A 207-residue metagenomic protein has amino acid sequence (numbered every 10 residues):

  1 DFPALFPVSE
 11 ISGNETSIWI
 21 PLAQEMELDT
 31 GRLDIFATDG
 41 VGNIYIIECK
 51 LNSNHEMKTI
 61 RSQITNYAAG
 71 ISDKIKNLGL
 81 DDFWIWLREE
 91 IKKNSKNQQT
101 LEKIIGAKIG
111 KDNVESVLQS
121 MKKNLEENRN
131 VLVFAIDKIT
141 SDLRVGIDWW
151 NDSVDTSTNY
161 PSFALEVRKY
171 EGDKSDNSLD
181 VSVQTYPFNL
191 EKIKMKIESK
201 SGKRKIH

Functional and structural regions predicted by a protein language model:
D1-H207: Charged, terminal alpha-helix-loop-beta segments that serve as non-catalytic nucleic-acid engagement and/or assembly
